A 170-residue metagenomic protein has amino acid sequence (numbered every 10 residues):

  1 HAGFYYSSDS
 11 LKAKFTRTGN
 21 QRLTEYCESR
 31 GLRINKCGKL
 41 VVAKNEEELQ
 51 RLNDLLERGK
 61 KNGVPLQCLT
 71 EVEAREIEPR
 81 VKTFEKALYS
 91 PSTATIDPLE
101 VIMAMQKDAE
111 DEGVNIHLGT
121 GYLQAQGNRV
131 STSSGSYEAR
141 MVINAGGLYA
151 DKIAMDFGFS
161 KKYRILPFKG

Functional and structural regions predicted by a protein language model:
H1-E73, F84: Dinucleotide-binding Rossmann-like beta1-alpha1 core, especially the glycine-rich loop that anchors the ADP
H1-Y5, V41, L148, F157-G170: Central beta-strand plus flanking loop segment that forms part of the substrate or channel wall within the catalytic
K36, F84, S133, P167-K169: A generic structural signal for well-ordered coil/turn residues at beta-strand boundaries that shape enzyme active-site
L55, R80-V81, D156-F157: Residue-level signal for well-ordered alpha-helical positions
V72-R75, T95, R164-G170: Flavin (FAD/FMN) cofactor-binding core of flavoprotein oxidoreductases
A87-M141, A145-D156: Helical element adjacent to the flavin cofactor pocket in flavoenzyme catalytic cores
